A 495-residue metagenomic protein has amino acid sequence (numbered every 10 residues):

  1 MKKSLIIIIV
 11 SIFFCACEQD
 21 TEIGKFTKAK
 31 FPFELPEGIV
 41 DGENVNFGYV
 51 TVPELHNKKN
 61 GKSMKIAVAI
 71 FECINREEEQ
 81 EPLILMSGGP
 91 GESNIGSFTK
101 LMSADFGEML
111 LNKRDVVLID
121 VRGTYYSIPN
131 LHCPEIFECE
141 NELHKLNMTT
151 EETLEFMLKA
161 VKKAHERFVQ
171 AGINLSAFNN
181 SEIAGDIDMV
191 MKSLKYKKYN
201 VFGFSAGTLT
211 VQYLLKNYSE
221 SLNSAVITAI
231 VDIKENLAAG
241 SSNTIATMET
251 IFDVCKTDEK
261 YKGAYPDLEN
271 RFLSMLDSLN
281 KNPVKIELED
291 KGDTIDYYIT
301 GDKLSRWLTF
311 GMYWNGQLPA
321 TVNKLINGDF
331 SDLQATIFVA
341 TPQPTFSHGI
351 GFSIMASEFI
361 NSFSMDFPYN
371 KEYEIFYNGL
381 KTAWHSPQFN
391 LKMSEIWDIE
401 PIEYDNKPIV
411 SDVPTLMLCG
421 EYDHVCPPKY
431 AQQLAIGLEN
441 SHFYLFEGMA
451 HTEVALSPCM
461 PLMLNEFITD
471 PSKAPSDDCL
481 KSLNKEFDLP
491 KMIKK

Functional and structural regions predicted by a protein language model:
M1-S4: Positively charged n-region of N-terminal signal peptides that target proteins for export
I6-I9: Sec-dependent N-terminal signal peptides
F13-A16: C-terminal motif of bacterial Sec signal peptides marking the signal peptidase cleavage site
Q19-G301, F359-K495: Gly/Pro-rich cap/lid or specificity-loop segments adjacent to the active site
T257-M355: Alpha/beta-hydrolase-fold enzymes
